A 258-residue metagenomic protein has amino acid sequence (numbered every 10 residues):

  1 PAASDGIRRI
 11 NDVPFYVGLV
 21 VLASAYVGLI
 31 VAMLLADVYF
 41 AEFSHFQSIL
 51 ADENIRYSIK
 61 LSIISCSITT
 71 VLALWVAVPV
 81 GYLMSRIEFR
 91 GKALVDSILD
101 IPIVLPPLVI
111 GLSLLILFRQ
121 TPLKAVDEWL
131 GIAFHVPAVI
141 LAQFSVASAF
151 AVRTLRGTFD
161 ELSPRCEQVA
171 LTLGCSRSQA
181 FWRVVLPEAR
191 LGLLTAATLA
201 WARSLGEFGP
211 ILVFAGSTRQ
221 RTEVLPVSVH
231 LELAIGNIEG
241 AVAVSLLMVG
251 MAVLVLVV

Functional and structural regions predicted by a protein language model:
P1-V13: Short, Lys/Arg-rich, polar N-terminal cytosolic tail immediately upstream of the first transmembrane signal-anchor
I10-S44, E53-D160, V184, E188-G209 (+2 more regions): Membrane-water interface segments at the C-terminal ends of transmembrane alpha-helices in multi-pass inner-membrane
R90, C175-R177: Short coil/turn motifs that cap or connect alpha-helices
I101, R165-L173, A241: Short hydrophobic faces within alpha-helices
R156-E167, R177: Membrane-helix/interface signature in polytopic inner-membrane proteins
L173-G174, P187: Glycine/proline-centered hinge or cleavage motifs at structural transition points of membrane proteins
Q179-F181: Core catalytic ATP-binding domain of two-component histidine kinases
P210-I238: Glycine-rich helix-loop "coupling/hinge" segments at transmembrane-helix boundaries in multipass transporters
